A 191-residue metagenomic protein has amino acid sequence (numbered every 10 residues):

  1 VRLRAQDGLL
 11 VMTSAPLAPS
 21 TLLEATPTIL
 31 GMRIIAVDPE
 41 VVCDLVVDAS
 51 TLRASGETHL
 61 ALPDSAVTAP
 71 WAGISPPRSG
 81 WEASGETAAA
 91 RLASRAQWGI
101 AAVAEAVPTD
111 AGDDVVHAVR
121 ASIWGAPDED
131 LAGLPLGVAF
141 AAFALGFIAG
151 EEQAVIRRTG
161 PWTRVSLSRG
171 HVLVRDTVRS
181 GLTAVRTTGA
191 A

Functional and structural regions predicted by a protein language model:
V1-G31: N-terminal ordered "arm"
Q6-G8, A15-L17, V37-E40, S50-L52 (+1 more regions): Generic structural motif
A25-L60, D64: A broadly used, surface-exposed interaction patch
L52-A191: Long, compositionally biased intrinsically disordered terminal regions
